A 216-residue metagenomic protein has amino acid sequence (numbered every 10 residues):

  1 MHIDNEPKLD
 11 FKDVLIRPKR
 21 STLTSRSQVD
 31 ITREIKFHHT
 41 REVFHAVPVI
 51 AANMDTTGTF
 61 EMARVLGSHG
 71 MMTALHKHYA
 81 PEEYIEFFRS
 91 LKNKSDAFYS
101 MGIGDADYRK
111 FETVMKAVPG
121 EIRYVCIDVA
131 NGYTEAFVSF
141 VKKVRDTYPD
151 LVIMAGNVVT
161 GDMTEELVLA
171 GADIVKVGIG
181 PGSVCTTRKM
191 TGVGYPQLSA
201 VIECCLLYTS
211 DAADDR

Functional and structural regions predicted by a protein language model:
M1-L207: Active-site entrance/lid segments in N-terminal catalytic domains of soluble metabolic enzymes
Y208-D215: Conserved small/polar residues in nucleotide/adenosyl-binding loops
